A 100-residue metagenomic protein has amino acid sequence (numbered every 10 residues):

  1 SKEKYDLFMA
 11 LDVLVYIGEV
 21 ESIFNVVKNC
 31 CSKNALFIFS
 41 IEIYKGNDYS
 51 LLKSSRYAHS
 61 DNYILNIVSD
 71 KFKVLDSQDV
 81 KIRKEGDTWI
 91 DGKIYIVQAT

Functional and structural regions predicted by a protein language model:
S1-E3: Short conserved loop adjoining the S-adenosyl-L-methionine
M9: A conserved beta-strand element that flanks and buttresses the S-adenosyl-L-methionine
V13: Hydrophobic adenine-recognition pocket in adenosine-nucleotide-binding enzymes
E21-L36: A short glycine-rich, Lys/Arg-flanked "PGG" loop and its adjoining helix->strand segment in the class I
F39-I41: Acidic carboxylate diad motif detector
N47-Y63, E85: Acceptor-substrate binding/catalytic loop of class I
R56-S77: Short alpha-helix
K81-T100: Core SAM-dependent methyltransferase catalytic element
